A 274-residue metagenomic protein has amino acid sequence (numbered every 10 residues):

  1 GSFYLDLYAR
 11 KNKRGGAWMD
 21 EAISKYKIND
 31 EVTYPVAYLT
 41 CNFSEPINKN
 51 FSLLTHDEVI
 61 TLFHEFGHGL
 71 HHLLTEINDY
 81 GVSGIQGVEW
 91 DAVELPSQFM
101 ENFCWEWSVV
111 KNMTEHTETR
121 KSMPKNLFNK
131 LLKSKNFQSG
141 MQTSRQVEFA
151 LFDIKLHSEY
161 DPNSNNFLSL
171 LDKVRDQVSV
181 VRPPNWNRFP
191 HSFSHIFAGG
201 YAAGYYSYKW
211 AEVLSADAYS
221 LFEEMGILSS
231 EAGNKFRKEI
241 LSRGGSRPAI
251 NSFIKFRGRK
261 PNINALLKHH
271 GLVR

Functional and structural regions predicted by a protein language model:
G1-R274: Cation-handling catalytic/transport regions enriched in His/Asp/Glu
